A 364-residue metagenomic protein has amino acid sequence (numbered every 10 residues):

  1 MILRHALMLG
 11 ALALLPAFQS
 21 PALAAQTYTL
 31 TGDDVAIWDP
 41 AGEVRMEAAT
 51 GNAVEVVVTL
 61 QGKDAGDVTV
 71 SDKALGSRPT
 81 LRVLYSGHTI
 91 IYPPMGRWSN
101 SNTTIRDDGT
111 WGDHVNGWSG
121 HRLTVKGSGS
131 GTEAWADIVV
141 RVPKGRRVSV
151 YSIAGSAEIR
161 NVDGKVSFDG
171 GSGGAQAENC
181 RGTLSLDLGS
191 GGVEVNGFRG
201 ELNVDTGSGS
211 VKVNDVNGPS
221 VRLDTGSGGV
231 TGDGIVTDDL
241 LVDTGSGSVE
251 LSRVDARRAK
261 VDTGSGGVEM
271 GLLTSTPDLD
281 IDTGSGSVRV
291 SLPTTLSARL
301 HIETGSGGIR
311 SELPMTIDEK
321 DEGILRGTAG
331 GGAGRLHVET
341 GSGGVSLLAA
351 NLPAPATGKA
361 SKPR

Functional and structural regions predicted by a protein language model:
M1-R364: Intrinsically disordered, low-complexity terminal regions
